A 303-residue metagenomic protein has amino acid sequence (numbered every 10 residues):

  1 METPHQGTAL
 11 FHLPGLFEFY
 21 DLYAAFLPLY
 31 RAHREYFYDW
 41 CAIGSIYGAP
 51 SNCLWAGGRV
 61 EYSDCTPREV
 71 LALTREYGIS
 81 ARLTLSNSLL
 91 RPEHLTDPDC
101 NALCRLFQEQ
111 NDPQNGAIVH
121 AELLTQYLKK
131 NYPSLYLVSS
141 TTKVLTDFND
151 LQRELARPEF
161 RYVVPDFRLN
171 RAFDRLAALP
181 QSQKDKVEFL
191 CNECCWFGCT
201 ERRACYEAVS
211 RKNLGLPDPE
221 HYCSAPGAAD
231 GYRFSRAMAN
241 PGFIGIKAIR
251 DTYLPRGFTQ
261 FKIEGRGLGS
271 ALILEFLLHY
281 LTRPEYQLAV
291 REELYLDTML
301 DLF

Functional and structural regions predicted by a protein language model:
M1-E154, F160-F303: Active-site pocket-lining/capping segments in soluble small-molecule metabolic enzymes
